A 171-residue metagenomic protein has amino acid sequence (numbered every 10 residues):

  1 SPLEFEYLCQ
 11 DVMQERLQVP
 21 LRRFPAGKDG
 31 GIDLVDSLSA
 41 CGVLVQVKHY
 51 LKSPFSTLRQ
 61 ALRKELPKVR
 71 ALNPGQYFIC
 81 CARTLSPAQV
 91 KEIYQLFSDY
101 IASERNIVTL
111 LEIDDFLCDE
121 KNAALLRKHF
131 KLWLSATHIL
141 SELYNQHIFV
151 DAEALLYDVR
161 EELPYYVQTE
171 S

Functional and structural regions predicted by a protein language model:
S1-Y166: Mixed-charge (Asp/Glu-Lys/Arg
Q168-S171: Pre-Walker A (pre-P-loop) alpha-helix and adjacent loop at the N terminus of AAA/AAA+ ATPase modules, a conserved
